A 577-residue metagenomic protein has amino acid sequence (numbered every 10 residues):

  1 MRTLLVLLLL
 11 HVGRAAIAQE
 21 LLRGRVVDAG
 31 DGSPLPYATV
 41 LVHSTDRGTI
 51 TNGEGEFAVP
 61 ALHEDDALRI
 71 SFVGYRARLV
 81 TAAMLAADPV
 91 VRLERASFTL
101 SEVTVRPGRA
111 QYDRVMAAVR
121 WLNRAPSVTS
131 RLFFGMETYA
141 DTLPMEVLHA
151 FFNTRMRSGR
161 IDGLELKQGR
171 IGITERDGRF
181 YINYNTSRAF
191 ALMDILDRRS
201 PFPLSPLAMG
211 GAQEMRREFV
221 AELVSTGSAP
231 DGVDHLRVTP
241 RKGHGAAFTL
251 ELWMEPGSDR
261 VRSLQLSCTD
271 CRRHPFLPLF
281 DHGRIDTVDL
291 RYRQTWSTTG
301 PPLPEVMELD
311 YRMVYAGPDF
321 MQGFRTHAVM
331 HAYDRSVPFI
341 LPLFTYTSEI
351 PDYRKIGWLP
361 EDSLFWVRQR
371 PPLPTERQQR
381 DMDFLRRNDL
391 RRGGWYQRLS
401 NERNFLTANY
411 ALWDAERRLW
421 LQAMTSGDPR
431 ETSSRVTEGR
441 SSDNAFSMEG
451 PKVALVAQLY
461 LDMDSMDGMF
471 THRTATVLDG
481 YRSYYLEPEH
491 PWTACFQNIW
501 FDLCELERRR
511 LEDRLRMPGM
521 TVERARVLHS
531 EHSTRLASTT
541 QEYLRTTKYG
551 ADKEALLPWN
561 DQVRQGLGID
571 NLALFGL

Functional and structural regions predicted by a protein language model:
E20-L22, A29-S44: Short, ordered, surface-exposed loop/turn motifs in non-cytosolic proteins
L22-D28, G55, V91, V103: A short, amphipathic beta-strand motif
L35-P36, A58-D65: Short Pro-Gly-centered beta-turn/loop motif in secreted/extracellular proteins
A38-V42, L68, V105: Hydrophobic beta-strand segments
V42, R69-V80: A short, solvent-exposed loop/turn motif at the edges and junctions of modular extracellular/periplasmic domains
T45-E56: Short, acidic Ser/Thr/Gly-rich low-complexity loop/linker segments typical of extracellular and cell-surface proteins
R92-V220, A229-G232, G283-I285, D289 (+1 more regions): Surface-exposed, low-complexity/disordered segments and acidic/polar micro-motifs at processing/linker regions
P206-R272: Extended beta-strand-rich segments in extracellular/periplasmic secretory proteins, especially within noncatalytic
